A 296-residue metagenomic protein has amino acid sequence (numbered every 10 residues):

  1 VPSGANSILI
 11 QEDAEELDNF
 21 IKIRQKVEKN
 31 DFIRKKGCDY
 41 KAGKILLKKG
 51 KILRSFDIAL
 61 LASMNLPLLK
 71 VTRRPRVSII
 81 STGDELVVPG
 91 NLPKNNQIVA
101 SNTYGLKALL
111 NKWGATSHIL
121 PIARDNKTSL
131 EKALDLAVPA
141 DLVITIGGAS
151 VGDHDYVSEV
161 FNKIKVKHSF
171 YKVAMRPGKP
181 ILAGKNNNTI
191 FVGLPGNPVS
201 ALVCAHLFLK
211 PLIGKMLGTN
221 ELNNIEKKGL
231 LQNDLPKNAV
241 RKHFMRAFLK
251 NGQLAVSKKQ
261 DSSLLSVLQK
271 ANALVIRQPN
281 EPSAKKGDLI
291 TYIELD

Functional and structural regions predicted by a protein language model:
V1-I119, L274: Short, glycine/charged-enriched hinge/interface segments at domain edges or termini
P2, Y40, V160-D296: Flexible glycine/proline-rich
A5, A140-D141, A271: Short, well-ordered alpha-helix to beta-strand connector turns
Q11-E12, K44-L47, I58-A62, Y104-K107 (+12 more regions): Predominant activation on well-ordered alpha-helical scaffold segments within soluble catalytic domains
E15-F20, Q25-K26, G90-K94, G114-T116 (+5 more regions): Short, glycine- and charge-enriched coil/turn segments that flank and shape catalytic ligand pockets
F32, C38, I45, L60 (+7 more regions): Short, flexible coil/turn micro-motifs enriched in small/turn-prone residues
I52, A149, D296: Flexible, active-site-proximal loop/turn residues at the rims of small-molecule/cofactor binding pockets and catalytic
L69-L194, P198-C204: Helix-rich terminal scaffold detector
